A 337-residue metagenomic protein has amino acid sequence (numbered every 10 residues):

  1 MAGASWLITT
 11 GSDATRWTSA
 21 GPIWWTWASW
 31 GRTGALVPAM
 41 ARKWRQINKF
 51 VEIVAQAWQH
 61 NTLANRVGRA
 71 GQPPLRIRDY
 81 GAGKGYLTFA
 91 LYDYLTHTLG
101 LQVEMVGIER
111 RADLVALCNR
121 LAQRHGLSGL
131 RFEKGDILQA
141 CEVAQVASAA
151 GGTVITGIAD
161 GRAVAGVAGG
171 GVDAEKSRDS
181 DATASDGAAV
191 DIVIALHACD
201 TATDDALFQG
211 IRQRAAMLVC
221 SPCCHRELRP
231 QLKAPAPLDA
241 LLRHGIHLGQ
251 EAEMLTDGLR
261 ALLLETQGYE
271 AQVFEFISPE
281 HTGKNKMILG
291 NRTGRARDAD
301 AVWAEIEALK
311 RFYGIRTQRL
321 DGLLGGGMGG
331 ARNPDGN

Functional and structural regions predicted by a protein language model:
M1-Q72: Conserved Class I S-adenosyl-L-methionine-dependent methyltransferase catalytic core
T33, A41, E52, R110-G161 (+1 more regions): Class I S-adenosyl-L-methionine
V54, W58-N65, L95-L99, A122 (+1 more regions): Structural motif corresponding to the C-terminal cap of alpha-helices
P73-G83: Conserved class I S-adenosyl-L-methionine
P74, Q102, V190: Phosphate-coordination loops involved in phosphoryl transfer and adenosine-cofactor binding
K84-L99: Conserved SAM-binding loop of SAM-dependent methyltransferases across substrates and taxa, primarily the Class I
E104-E109: Conserved SAM-binding motif I beta-strand of class I
